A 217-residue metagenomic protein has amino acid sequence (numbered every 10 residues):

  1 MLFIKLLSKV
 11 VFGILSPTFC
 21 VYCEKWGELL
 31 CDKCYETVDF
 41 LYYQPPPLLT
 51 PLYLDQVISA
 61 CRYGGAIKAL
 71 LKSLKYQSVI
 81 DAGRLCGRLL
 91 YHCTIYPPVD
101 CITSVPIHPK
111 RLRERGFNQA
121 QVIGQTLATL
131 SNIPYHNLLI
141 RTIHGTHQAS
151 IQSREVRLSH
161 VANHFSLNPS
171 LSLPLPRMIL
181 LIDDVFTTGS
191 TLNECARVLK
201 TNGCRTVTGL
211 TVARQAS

Functional and structural regions predicted by a protein language model:
M1-S217: Glycine-rich phosphate/pyrophosphate-handling loop used in enzymes and phosphotransfer proteins
